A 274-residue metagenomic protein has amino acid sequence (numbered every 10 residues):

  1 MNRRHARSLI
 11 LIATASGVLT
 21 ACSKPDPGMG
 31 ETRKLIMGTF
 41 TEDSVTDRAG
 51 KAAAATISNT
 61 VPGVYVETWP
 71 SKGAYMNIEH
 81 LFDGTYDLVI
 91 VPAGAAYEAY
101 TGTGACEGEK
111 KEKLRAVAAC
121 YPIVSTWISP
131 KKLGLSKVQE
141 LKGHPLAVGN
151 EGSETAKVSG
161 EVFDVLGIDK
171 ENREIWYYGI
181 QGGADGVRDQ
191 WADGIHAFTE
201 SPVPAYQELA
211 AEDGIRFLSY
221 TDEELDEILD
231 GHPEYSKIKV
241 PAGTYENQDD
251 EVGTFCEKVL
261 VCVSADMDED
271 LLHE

Functional and structural regions predicted by a protein language model:
R3-S8: N-terminal export leaders
V18-A21: C-terminal motif of bacterial Sec signal peptides marking the signal peptidase cleavage site
S23-P25: Bacterial signal peptide processing site
T32-T60, V64-E67, P122-D189: Bilobed "Venus flytrap"/periplasmic-binding protein-like clamshell domains and structurally analogous long
G50-A55, E67-G108, W127, Q181-G186 (+1 more regions): Pocket-flanking alpha-helical
A93-A95, T103-G104, L133, D169-M267: Pocket-lining segment of extracytoplasmic ligand-binding domains
Y97-G102, E112-Y121: Short beta-strand-centered segments that line the small-molecule binding cleft or hinge of alpha/beta clamshell
D268-H273: Short amphipathic alpha-helical coupling segments at ligand-binding clamshell hinges and other catalytic/signaling
